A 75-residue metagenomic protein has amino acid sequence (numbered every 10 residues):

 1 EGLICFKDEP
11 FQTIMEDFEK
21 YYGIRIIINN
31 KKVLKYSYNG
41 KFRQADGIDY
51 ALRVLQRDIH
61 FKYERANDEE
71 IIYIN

Functional and structural regions predicted by a protein language model:
E1-N75: A residue-level detector for the "anchor" residue at the start of short, highly conserved motifs
